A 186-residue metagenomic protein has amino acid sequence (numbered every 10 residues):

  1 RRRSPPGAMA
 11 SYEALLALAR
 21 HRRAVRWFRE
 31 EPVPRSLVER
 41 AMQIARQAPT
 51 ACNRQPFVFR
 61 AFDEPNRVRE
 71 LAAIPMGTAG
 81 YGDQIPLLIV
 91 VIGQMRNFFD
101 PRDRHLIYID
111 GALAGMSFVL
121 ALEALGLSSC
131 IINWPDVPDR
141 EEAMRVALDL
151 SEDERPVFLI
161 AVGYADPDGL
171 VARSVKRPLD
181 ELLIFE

Functional and structural regions predicted by a protein language model:
R1-E186: Acidic, surface-exposed loops and disordered segments
